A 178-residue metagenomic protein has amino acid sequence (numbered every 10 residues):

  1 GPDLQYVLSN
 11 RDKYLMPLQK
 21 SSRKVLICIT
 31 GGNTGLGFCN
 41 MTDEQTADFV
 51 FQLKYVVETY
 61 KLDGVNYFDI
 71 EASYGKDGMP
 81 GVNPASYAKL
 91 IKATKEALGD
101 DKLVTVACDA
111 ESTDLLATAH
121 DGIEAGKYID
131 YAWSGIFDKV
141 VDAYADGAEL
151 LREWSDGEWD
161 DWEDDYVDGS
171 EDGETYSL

Functional and structural regions predicted by a protein language model:
G1-Y166, G173: Chitinase-like catalytic core of GlcNAc-active glycosidases
E171, T175-L178: Extracellular low-complexity, Gly/Ser/Thr-rich intrinsically disordered linkers and protease-sensitive activation/hinge
